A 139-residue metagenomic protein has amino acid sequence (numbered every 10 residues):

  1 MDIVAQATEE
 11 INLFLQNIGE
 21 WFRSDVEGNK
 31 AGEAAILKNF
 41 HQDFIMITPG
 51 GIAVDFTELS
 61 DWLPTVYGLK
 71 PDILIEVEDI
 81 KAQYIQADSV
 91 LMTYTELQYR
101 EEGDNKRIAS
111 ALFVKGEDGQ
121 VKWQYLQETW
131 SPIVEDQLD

Functional and structural regions predicted by a protein language model:
M1-K30, I45-D139: A beta-strand edge to alpha-helix "cap/lid" segment located at domain peripheries
